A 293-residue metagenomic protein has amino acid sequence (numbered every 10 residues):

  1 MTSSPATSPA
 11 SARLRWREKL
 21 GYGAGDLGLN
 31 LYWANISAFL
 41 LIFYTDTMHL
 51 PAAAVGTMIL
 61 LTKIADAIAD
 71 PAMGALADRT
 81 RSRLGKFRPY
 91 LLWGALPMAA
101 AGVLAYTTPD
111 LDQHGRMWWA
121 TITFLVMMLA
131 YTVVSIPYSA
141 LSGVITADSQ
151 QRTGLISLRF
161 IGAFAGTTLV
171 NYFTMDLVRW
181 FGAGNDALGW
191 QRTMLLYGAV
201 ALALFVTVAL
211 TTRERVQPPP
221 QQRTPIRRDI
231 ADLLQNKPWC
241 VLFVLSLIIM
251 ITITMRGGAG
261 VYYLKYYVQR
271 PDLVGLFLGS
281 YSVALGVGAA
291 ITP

Functional and structural regions predicted by a protein language model:
T2-P293: Membrane-embedded alpha-helical bundles of multi-pass transporters/translocases, especially carrier/permease families
